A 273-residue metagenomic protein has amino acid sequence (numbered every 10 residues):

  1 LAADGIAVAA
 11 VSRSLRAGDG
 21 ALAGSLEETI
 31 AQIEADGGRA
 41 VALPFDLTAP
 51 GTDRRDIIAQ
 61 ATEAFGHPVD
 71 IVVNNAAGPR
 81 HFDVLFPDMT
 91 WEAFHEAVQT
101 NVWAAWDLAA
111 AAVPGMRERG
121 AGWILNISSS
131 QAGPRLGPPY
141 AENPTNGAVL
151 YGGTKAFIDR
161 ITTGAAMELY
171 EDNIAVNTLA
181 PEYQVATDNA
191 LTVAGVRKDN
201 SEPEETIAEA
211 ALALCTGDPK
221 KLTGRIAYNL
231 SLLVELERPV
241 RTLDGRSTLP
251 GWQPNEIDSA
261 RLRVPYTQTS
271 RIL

Functional and structural regions predicted by a protein language model:
L1-H67, P79-F82, Y266, L273: Short-chain dehydrogenase/reductase
A7, P68, D159-A165, L169-P181 (+1 more regions): Conserved Rossmann-fold SDR core element
L22-E27, T52-R55, G78-H95, L136-P144 (+1 more regions): Conserved mid-core segment of classical short-chain dehydrogenase/reductases
I57, V73, A104, L108-A112 (+2 more regions): Hydrophobic positions on the long internal alpha-helix of Rossmann-like NAD(P)-dependent oxidoreductase domains
V69-D70, P87-D107, A121, L125 (+2 more regions): Catalytic Tyr-X3-Lys loop
G78-P79, W91, W123-E171, E182-V185: Catalytic loop of short-chain dehydrogenase/reductase
T100-A121, A132, A166-M167: Amphipathic alpha-helical dimer-interface segment in Rossmann-like NAD(P)H-dependent oxidoreductases
T178, V196-L273: C-terminal helical subdomain
